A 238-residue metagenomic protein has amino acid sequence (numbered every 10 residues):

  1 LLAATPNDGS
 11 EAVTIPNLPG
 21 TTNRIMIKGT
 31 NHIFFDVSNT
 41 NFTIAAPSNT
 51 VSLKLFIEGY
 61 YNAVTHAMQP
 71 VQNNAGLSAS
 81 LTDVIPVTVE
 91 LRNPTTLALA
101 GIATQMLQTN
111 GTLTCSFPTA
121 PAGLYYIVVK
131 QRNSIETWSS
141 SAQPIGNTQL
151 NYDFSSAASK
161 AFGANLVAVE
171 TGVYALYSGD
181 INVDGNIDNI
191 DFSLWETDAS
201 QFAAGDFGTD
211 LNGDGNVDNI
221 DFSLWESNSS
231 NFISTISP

Functional and structural regions predicted by a protein language model:
L1-A46: Extended, solvent-exposed regions of the mature portions of secreted/cell-surface glycoproteins
R24-K28, Y126-K130, E226: Extracellular recognition modules
N31-V37, L97-L99, N133-T137, P144: Short, exposed coil/turn segments at beta-strand boundaries within extracellular/luminal domains
S48-S80: Short amphipathic, basic-aromatic surface patches that mediate peripheral association with negatively charged
R92-N110: Short, acidic Ser/Thr/Gly-rich low-complexity loop/linker segments typical of extracellular and cell-surface proteins
M106-Q108, S134-N165: Structured interaction patches on ligand/partner-binding surfaces of diverse proteins
T112-L124, N133: Short Pro-Gly-centered beta-turn/loop motif in secreted/extracellular proteins
G163-V169, I181-G208, N212-P238: Alpha-helical segments with a strong preference for the paired helices of cellulosomal dockerin domains
